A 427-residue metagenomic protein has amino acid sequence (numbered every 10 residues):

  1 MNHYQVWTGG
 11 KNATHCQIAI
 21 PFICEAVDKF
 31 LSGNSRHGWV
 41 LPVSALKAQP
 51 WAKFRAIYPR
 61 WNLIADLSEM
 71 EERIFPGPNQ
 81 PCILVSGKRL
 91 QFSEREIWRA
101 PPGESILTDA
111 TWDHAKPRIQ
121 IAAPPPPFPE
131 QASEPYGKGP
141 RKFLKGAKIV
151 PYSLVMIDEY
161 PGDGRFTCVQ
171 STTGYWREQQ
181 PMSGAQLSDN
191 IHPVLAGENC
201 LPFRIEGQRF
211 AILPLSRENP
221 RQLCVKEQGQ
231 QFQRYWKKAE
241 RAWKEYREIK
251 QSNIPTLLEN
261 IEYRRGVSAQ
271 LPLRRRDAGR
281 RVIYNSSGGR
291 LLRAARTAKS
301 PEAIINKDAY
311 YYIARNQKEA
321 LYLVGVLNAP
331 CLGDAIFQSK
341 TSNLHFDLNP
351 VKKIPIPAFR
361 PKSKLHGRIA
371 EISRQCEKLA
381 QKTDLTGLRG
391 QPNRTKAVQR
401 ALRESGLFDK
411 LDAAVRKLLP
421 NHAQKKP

Functional and structural regions predicted by a protein language model:
M1-Q180, E302-A309, R315-N316, L344-D347: Signature of N6-adenine DNA methyltransferases within the class I
I20, V27, P125-E371: Polybasic, glycine- and aromatic-enriched phosphate-binding surface used to engage nucleic acids
F30, N34, S44-A45, Y58-D66 (+7 more regions): A generic secondary-structure signal for well-formed alpha-helical elements
Q49-A52, E206, I336-Q338, Q381-K382: Short, solvent-exposed loop/turn and secondary-structure capping segments
P59-R60, G207, S342-H345, L385-Q391: Juxtamembrane/interface motifs at transmembrane-helix termini
W112, Y246-I249, I254-I261, L385-L388 (+2 more regions): Extended hydrophobic/Leu-rich segments
P355-P427: Non-catalytic DNA-recognition/assembly elements of restriction-modification systems
